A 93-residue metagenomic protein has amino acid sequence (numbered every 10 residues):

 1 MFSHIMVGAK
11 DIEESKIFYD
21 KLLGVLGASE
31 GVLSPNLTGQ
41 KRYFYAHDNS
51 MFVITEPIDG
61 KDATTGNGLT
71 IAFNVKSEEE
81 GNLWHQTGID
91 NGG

Functional and structural regions predicted by a protein language model:
F2-H4, G66-T70: Short, solvent-exposed beta-strand edge segments and adjacent coil->beta transition regions
V7-M51: Core segments of cupin and vicinal oxygen chelate
G8, G27, G66, G92-G93: Glycine-centered flexibility sites
K10-E14, A72-G93: Vicinal oxygen chelate
S29, I58-D62, N82-H85, N91: Secreted/extracellular ectodomain signature
H47-N49, T64-G68: Short connector loops at helix/strand junctions that flank enzyme active sites, especially segments positioning acidic
F52-E56: Conserved beta-strand in the GNAT
